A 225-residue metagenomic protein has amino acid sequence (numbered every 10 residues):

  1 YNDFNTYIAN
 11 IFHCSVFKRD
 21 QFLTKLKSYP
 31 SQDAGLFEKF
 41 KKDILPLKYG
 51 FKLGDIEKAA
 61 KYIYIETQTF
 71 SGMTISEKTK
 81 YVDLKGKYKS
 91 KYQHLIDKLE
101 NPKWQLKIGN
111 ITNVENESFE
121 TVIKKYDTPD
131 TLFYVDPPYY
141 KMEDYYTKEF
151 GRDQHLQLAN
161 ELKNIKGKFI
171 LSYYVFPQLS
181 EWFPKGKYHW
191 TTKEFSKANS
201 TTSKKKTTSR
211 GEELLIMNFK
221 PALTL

Functional and structural regions predicted by a protein language model:
Y1: Short beta-strand "acidic-cap" motif of Rossmann-like dinucleotide-binding folds
N5: Conserved SAM/SAH-binding beta-strand->alpha-helix loop
A9: Short alpha-helix immediately C-terminal to the canonical SAM-binding loop
F12: Conserved SAM-binding loop
V16-Y134, P138-E143: SAM-dependent nucleic-acid methyltransferase catalytic core
H94, V114-E115, F150-Q157: Soluble or luminal CAZymes and related metallo-dependent hydrolases
K141-G151: Glycine-rich phosphate-binding "P-loop"
G151-L225: Long, positively charged, glycine-interspersed low-complexity recognition regions
